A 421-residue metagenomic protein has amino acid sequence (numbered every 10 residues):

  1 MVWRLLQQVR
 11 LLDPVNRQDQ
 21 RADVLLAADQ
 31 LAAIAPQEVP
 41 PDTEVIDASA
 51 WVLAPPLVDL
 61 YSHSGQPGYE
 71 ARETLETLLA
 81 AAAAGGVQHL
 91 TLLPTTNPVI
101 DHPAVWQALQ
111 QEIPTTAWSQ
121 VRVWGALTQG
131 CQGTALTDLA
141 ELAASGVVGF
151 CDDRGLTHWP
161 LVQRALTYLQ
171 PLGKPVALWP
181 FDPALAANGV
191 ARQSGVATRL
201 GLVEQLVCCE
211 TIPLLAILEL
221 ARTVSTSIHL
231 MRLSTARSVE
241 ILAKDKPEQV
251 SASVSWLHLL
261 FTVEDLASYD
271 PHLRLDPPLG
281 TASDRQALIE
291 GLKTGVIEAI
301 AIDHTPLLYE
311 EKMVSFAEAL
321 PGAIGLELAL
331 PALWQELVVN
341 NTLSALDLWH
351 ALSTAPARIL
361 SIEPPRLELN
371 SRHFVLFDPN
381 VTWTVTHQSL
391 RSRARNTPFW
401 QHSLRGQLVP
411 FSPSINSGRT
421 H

Functional and structural regions predicted by a protein language model:
M1-P40, S417: N-terminal metal-binding scaffold of metallo-dependent hydrolase/deaminase domains
V9, D29, A50, Y61 (+13 more regions): Divalent metal-coordination and catalytic microenvironments
Q37-L53: Active-site metal-binding motif and surrounding structural segment of the metallo-beta-lactamase
W51-I113: Metal-associated gating/positioning segment near the N- to mid-region
Q111-A126: A glycine-rich helix N-cap at a beta->alpha junction
T137-I300: Histidine/acidic residue-rich metal-binding segments in metalloenzymes
R199-S225, T294, A299-I300, T305-V375: His/Asp/Glu-enriched, well-ordered alpha-helical/loop segment that forms or immediately abuts the divalent-metal
S315-E318, S371-H421: C-terminal cap of metal-dependent C-N hydrolases
